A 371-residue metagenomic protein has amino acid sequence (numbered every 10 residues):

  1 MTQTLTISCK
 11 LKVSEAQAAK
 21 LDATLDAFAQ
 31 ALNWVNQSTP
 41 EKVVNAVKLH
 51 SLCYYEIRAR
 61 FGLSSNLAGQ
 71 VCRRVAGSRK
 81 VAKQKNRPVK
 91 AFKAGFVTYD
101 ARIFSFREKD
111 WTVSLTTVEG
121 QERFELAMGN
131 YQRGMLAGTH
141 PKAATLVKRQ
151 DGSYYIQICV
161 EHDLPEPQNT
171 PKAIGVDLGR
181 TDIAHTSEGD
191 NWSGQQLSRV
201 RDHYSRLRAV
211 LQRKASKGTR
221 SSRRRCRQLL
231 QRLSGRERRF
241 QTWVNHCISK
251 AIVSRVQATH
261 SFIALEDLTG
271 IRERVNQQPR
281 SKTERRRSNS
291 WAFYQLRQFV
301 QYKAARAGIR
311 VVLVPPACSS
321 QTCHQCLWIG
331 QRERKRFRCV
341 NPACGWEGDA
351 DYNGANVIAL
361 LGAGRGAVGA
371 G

Functional and structural regions predicted by a protein language model:
M1-C72: Gly/serine-rich nucleotide phosphate-binding loop at the start of the catalytic core of nucleotide/ADP-ribose-handling
T4-C9, E15, A19, L136-A137 (+1 more regions): Positively charged, helix-rich recognition surfaces that bind polyanionic ligands
D22-L25, C72, A76, M128 (+3 more regions): A generic alpha-helix structural signal
F28-A31, S78, K303: Conserved short hydrophobic interaction patches
V35, Q70-A82, Y352-G362: Stable alpha-helical structural segments in soluble proteins, enriched in small hydrophobic residues
Q37, V44-L49, G69, R87-K93 (+3 more regions): Short coil/turn segments at secondary-structure boundaries
K48-R149, R286, S290: Acidic carboxylate diad motif detector
